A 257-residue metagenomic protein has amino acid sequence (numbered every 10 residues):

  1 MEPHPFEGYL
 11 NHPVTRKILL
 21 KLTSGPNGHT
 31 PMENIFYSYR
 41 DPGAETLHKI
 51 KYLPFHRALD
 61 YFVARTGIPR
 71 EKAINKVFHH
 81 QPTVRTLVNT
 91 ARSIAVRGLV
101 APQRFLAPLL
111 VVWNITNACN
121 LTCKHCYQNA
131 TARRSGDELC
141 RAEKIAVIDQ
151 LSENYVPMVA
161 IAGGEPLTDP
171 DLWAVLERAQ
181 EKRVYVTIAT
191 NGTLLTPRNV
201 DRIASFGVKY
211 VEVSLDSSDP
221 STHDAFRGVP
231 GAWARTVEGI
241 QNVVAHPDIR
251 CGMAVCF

Functional and structural regions predicted by a protein language model:
M1-Y61: Auxiliary Fe-S-binding modules of radical SAM enzymes
H12, V77-Q81, T196: Polar helix-capping/helix-linker motif
R57-V112: N-terminal [4Fe-4S]-dependent radical SAM core
A64-K72, F78-V84, N114-A118, A142-K144 (+2 more regions): Short low-complexity stretches enriched in small and charged residues
I74-Q81, V88-R92, A101-Q103, K124-Y127 (+4 more regions): Generic detector of short, locally flexible boundary/turn motifs and exposed helical patches
P82-V88, T131-A132, M158, R183-V186: N-terminal start-of-chain detector that recognizes signal peptides and the immediate post-cleavage beginning
R104-L106, L110-A142: Canonical Radical SAM [4Fe-4S] cluster-binding loop centered on the CxxxCxxC motif and its immediate flanking residues
R141-I161, E165-F257: Radical SAM/AdoMet-radical enzyme domain recognition
